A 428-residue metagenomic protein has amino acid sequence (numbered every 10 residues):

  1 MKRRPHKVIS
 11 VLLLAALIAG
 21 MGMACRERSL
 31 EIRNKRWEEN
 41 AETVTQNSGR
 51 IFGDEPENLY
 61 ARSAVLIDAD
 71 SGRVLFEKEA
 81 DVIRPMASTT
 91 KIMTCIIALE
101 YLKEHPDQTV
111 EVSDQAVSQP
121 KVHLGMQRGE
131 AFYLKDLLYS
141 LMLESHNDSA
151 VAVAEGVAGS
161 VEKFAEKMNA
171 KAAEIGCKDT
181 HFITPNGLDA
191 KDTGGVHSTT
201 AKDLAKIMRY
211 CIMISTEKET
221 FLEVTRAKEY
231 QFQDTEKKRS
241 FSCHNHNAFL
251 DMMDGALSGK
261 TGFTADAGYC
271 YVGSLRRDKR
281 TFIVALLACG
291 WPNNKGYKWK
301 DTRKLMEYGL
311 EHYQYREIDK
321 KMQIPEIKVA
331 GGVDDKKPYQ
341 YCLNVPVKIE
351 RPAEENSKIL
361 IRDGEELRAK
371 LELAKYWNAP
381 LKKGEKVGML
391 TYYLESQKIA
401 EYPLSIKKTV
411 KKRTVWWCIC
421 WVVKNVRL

Functional and structural regions predicted by a protein language model:
K2, E27-T216: Active-site-adjacent loops and short helices of periplasmic peptidoglycan-processing enzymes
R3, V8, K35-R36, K321: N-terminal cationic leader/targeting segments used for protein routing and processing
H6-R26: Sec-dependent N-terminal signal peptides of Gram-positive bacterial secreted proteins and lipoproteins
L12-L13, S88, G255: Hydrophobic alpha-helical transmembrane segments of integral membrane proteins, especially multi-pass transporters
L13-I18, E31, G125, I361 (+1 more regions): Compositionally biased amphipathic helical and low-complexity segments enriched in hydrophobic
G195-L428: Domain-terminus/edge residues, biased toward the C-terminal soluble/receptor-binding domains of extracytoplasmic
